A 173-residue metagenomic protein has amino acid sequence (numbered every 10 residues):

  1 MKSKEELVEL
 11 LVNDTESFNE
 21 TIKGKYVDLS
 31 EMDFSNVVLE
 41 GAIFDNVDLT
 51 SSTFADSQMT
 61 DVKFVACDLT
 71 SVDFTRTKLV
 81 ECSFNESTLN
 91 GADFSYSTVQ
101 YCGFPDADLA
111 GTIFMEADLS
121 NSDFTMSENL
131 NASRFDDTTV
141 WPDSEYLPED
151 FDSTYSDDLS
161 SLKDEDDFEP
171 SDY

Functional and structural regions predicted by a protein language model:
S3-Y173: Tandem repeat scaffolds
